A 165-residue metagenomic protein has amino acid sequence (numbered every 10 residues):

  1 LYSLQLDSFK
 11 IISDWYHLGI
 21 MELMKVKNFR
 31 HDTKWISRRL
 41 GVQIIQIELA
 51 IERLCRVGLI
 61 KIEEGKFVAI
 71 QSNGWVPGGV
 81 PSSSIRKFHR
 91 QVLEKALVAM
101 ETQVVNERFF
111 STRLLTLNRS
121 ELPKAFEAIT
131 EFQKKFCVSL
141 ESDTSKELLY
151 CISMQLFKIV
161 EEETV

Functional and structural regions predicted by a protein language model:
L1-K25: Interdomain hinge/linker segments and adjacent boundary elements that couple functional modules
L6-D14, D32, L59-F88: Short, cationic-aromatic polyanion-contact patches
Y16-G19, D32, Q46-I47: Internal, well-ordered alpha-helical segments in soluble enzyme and binding-protein domains
K27-R39: Short acidic, hydrophobic short linear motifs in intrinsically disordered regions
G41-V57: Short amphipathic alpha-helical interaction segments
P81-V165: Long, low-complexity, charge-rich intrinsically disordered regions
